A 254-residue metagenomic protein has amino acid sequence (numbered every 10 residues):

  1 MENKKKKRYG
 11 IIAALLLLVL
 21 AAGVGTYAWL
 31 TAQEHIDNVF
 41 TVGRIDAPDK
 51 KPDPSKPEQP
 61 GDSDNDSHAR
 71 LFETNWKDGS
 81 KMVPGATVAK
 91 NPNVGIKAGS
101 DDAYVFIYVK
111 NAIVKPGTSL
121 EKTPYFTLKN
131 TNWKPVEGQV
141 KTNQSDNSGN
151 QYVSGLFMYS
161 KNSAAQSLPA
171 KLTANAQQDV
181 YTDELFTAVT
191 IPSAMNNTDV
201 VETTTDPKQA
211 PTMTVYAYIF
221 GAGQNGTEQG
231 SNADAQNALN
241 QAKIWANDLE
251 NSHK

Functional and structural regions predicted by a protein language model:
M1-K7: N-terminal leader/signal peptides at the extreme start of proteins
E2, W29-K254: Surface-exposed, hydrophilic segments of mature proteins
K7-T26: Sec-dependent N-terminal signal peptides of Gram-positive bacterial secreted proteins and lipoproteins
